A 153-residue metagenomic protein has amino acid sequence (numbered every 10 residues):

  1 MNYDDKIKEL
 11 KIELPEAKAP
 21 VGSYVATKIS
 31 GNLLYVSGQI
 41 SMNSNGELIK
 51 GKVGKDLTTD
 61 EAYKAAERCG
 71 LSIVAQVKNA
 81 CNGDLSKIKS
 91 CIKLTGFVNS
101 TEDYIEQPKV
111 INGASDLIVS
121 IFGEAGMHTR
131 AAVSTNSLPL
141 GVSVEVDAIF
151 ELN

Functional and structural regions predicted by a protein language model:
M1-N153: Short, polar/acidic, helix-capping and beta-turn segments at strand->helix junctions that line the mouths
